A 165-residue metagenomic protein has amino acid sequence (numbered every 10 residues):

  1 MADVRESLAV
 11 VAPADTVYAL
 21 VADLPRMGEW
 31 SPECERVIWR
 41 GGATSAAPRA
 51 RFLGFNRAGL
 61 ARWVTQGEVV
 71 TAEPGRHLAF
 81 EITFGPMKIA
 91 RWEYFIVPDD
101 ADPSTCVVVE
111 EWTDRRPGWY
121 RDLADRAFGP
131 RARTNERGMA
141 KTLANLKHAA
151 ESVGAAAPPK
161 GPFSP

Functional and structural regions predicted by a protein language model:
M1-T44, N145, F163-P165: Hydrophobic ligand-binding cavity/cleft-lining segments
D3-R5, R62-Q66, K88-E93: Short, surface-exposed coil-to-beta transition loops
S7-V11, I38, F55, E68 (+1 more regions): Generic structural detector for well-ordered beta-strands
A14, T44-S45, V70-G75, F95-V107 (+1 more regions): A short, structured loop/turn motif at beta-sheet edges
T16-V21, M27, F52, V69 (+3 more regions): Hydrophobic pocket/interface hotspot
A50-R57, A79-G85: Short beta-strand segments that buttress and anchor functional surface loops
E81-K141, L146-H148: Beta-strand/loop substructures that line and gate deep hydrophobic ligand-binding cavities in soluble
A144-G161, P165: Charged phosphate-binding loop/patch that engages nucleotide di/tri-phosphates or the phosphate backbone of nucleic
